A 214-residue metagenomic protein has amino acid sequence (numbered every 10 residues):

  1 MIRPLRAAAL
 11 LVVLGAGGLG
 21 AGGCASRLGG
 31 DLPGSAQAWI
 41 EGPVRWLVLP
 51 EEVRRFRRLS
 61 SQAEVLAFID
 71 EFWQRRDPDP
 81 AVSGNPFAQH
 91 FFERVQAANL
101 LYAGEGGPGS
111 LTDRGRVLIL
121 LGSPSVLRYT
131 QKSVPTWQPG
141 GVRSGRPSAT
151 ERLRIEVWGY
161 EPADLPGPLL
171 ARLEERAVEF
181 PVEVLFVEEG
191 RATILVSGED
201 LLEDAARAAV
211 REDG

Functional and structural regions predicted by a protein language model:
M1-L10: Bacterial N-terminal signal peptides that target proteins for export
A9-A16, A63-L66: Non-transmembrane, interaction-prone segments in cytosolic or luminal domains
G15-G23: C-terminal segment of classical bacterial N-terminal signal peptides
A25-G214: Residues within mature, well-folded domains
